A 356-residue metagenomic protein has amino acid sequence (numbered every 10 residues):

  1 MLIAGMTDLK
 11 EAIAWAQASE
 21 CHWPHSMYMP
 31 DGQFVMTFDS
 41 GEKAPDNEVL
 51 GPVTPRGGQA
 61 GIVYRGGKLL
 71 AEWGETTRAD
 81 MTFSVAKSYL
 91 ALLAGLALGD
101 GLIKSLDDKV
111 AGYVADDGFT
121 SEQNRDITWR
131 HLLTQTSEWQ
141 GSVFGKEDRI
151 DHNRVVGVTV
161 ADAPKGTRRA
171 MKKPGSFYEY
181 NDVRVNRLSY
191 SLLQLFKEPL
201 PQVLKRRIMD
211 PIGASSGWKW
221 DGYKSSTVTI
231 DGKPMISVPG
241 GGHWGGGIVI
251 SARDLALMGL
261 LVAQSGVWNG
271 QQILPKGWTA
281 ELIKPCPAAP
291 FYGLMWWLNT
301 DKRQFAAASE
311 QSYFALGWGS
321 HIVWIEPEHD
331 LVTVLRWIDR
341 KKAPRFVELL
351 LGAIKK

Functional and structural regions predicted by a protein language model:
M1-T76, G99-I103, Q194, E198 (+1 more regions): N-terminal leader/targeting segments and the immediately adjacent pre-domain N-terminus
Q17, C21-G51, T82, A86 (+1 more regions): Active-site-proximal loop and beta-strand segments within enzyme catalytic domains
G67, M81-L106, L132, L188-L192 (+1 more regions): Active-site SXXK
L70-G74, R78, V143-K224, G246: Catalytic-site signature segments of enzymes, centered on catalytic residues
S88, R184-S191, G246-W268, H321-W337: Active-site-proximal alpha-helical segments within enzyme catalytic domains
D100-W139, Q194-G245, G277: Active-site helix/loop module of the DD-peptidase/beta-lactamase fold, centered on the serine-lysine SxxK catalytic
S216, D221, S226-G240, I283-V332: Active-site Gly/Thr loop motif
F314-K356: Structured C-terminal helix/loop/strand segments within mature extracytoplasmic catalytic/sensor domains
